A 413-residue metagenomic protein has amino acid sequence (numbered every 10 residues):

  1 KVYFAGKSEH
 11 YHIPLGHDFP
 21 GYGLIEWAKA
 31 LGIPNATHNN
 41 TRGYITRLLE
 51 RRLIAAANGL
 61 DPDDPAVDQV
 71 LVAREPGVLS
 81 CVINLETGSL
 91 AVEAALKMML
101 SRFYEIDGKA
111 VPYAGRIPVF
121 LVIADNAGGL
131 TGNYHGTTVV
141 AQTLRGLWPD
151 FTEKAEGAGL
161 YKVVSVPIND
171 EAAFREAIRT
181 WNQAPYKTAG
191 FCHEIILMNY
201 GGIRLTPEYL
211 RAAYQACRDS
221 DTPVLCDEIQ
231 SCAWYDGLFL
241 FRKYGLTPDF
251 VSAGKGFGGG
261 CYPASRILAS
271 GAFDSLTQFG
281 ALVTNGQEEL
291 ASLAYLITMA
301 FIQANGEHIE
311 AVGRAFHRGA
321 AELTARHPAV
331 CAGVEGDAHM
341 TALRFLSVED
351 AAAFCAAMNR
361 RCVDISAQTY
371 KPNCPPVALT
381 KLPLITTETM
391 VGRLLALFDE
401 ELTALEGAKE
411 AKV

Functional and structural regions predicted by a protein language model:
Y3, K7-D63, S80-V82, I297: Glycine-rich phosphate-binding segment of PLP-dependent enzymes
H12-L15, Y22, R52-H193, P207-E208: PLP-dependent aspartate aminotransferase-fold enzymes
E176, I196-S220, G280, P383: Active-site core of PLP-dependent enzymes with the aminotransferase class I/II
E194-P207, T222-Y244: Conserved PLP phosphate-binding loop immediately N-terminal to the Schiff-base lysine helix in PLP-dependent enzymes
G245-L276, Q287-A294: Active-site PLP attachment segment
N285-H308, V312: Structural motif of enzymes handling amino- and sulfur-group chemistry
I302-N305, P376-V413: PLP-dependent enzyme catalytic core of the Aspartate aminotransferase-like
G313-H317, H327-N359, P376, L384-E388: Conserved PLP-binding catalytic core of the aspartate aminotransferase-like
